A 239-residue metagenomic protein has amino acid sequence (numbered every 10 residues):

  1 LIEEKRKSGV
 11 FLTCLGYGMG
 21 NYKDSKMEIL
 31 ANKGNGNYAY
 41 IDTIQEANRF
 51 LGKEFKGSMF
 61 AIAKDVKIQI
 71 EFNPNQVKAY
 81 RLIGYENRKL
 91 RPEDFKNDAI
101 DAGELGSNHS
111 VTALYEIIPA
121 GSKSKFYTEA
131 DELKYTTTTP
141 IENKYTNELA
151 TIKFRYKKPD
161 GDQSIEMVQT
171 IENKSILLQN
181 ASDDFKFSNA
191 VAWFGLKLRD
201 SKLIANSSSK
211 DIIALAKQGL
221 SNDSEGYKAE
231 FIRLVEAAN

Functional and structural regions predicted by a protein language model:
E3-F11, Y17-E148: Acidic, polar loop-rich interaction surfaces within structured domains
V77, Y85-A113, I117-N239: Long, acidic serine/threonine- and proline-rich intrinsically disordered regions
